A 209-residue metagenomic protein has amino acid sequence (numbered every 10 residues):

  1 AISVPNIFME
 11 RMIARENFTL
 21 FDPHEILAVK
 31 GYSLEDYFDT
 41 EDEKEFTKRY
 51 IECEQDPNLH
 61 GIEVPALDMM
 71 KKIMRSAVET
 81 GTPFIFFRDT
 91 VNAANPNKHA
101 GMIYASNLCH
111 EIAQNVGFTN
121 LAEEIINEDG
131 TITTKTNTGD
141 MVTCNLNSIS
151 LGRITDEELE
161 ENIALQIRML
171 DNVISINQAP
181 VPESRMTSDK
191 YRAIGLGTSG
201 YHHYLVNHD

Functional and structural regions predicted by a protein language model:
A1-S148, T155, A179, E183: Active-site cavity-forming subdomains of large catalytic enzyme subunits
P5, A66, G139, L159 (+2 more regions): Generic structural signal for well-ordered, non-membrane alpha-helical segments in soluble metabolic enzymes
P65, T155-E158, M186-A193: Non-transmembrane, amphipathic alpha-helical segments
M70-A77, L146, I163-V173, Y201: Short alpha-helical scaffolding segments that buttress acidic/His motifs in well-ordered protein cores
S148-I163, Y204-L205: Alpha-helical support elements that line or immediately flank enzyme active sites and cofactor-binding pockets
I167-I176, T187-H208: Core structural elements
